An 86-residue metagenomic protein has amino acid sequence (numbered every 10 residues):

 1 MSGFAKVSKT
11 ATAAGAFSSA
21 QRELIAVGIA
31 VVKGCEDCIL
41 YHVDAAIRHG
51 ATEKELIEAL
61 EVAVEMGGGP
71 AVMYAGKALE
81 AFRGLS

Functional and structural regions predicted by a protein language model:
M1-R22, A71-S86: Acidic, glycine/proline-rich low-complexity segments that act as flexible tails and inter-domain linkers
G3, E23-L24, V31, V62: Residue-level recognition of specific faces of alpha-helices
K9, A26, V43-I47, L60-E61: Amphipathic alpha-helical segments within well-ordered protein domains
S18-S19, E36, E53: Alpha-helix N-cap/helix-initiation sites
I25, I29-Y41, M66: Short, thiol/selenol-centered motifs that function as redox-active sites or metal-ligating centers
Y41-K54, L79-F82: Iron-sulfur (Fe-S) cluster-binding segments and ferredoxin-like electron-carrier domains, especially [2Fe-2S]
E55-A59: Membrane-interface alpha-helices at helix entry/exit sites of multi-pass transporters
V62, M66-Y74: Preference for long, well-ordered alpha-helical segments
